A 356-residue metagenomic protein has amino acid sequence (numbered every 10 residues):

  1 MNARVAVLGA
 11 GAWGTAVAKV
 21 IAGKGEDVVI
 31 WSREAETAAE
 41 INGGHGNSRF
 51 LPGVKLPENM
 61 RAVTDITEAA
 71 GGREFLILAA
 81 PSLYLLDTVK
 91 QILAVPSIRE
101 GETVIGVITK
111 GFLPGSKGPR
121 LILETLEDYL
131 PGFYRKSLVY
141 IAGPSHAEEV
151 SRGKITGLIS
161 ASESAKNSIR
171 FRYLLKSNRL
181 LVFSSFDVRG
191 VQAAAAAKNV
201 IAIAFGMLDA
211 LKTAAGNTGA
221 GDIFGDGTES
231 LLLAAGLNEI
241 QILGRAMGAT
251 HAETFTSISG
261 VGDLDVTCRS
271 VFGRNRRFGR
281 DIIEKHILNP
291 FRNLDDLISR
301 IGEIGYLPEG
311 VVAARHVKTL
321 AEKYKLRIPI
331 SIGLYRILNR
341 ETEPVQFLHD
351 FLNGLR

Functional and structural regions predicted by a protein language model:
M1-G53, M60-T64, G115, G221: NAD(P)+-binding Rossmann beta1-loop-alpha1 motif at the extreme N-terminus of oxidoreductases
V5, D27-V28, K136-L138, V182: Hydrophobic anchor at the start of a short beta-strand that flanks the dinucleotide cofactor-binding loop
V7, I30, I105-V107, Y140 (+1 more regions): Structural beta-sheet core signal
L56, V63-I155, F171: Rossmann-like NAD(P)(H) cofactor-binding subdomain of soluble oxidoreductases
Y129-S137, I155-E253: Internal alpha-helical scaffold of NAD(P)-dependent oxidoreductase catalytic cores
K198, F205-T213, S230-L237, Q241 (+1 more regions): NAD(P)-dependent Rossmann-like dehydrogenase/reductase catalytic/cofactor-binding core
